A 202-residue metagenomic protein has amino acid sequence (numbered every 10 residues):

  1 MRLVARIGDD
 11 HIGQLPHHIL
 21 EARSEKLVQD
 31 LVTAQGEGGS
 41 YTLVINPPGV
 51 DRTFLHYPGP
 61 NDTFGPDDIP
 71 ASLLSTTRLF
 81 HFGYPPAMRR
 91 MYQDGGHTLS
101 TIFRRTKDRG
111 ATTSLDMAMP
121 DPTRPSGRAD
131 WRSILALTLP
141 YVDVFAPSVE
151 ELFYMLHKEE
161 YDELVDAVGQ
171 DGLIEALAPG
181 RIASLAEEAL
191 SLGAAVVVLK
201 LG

Functional and structural regions predicted by a protein language model:
M1-R2: Active-site alpha-helical elements of protease catalytic centers
R6-G8, Q14-E37, Y41-G202: Ribokinase/PfkB-type carbohydrate-kinase core domain
